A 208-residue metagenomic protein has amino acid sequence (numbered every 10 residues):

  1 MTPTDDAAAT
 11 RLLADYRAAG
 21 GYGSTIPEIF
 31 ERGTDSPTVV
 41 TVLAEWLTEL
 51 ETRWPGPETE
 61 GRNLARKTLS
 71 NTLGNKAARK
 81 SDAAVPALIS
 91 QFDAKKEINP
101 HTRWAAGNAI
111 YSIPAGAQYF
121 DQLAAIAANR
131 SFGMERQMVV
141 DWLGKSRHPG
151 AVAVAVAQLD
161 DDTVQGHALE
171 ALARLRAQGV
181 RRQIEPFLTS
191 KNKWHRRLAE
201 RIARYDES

Functional and structural regions predicted by a protein language model:
M1-P27: N-terminal "cap/leader" segments of large eukaryotic alpha-helical scaffolds
P3-L13, D35-P57, A78-A94, A115-N129 (+3 more regions): Amphipathic alpha-helical scaffolding segments comprising HEAT/armadillo-like alpha-solenoid repeats
Y22-I26, R62, R66, N99-R103 (+4 more regions): Residue-level detector of extended alpha-helical repeat arrays and alpha-solenoid scaffolds
T25, P100-H101, A115-A117, A125 (+3 more regions): Repeat-based scaffolding regions
F30-E31, K67-S70, G74, Y111 (+3 more regions): Structural signature of alpha-helical solenoid repeat scaffolds
N108-A109, F120-D141: Histidine/lysine/aspartate-rich catalytic loop segments that bind and position anionic ligands
H167, A173-S208: Alpha-helical oligomerization segments
